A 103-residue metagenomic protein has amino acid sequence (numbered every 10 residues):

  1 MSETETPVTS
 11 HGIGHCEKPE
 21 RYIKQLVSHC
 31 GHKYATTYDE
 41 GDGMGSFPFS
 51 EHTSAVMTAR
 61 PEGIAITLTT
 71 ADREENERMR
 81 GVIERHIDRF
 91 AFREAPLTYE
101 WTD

Functional and structural regions predicted by a protein language model:
M1-E20: Terminal, regulation- and interaction-focused segments at domain boundaries
M1-T6, F49-E51, A55-V56, P96 (+1 more regions): Eukaryotic, polar/proline-rich low-complexity intrinsically disordered regions
T9, D42-S46, P61-A65: A generic structural signal for beta-strand entry/edge sites
C16-K18, E51, T70-D72: Beta-strand elements of well-folded, non-transmembrane domains
P19-H32: Amphipathic alpha-helical segments
H32-A55: Ser/Thr-rich, low-complexity intrinsically disordered terminal regions
S54-T70: Beta-strand/loop substructures that line and gate deep hydrophobic ligand-binding cavities in soluble
T67-D103: C-terminal structural segments of small proteins and small subunits
